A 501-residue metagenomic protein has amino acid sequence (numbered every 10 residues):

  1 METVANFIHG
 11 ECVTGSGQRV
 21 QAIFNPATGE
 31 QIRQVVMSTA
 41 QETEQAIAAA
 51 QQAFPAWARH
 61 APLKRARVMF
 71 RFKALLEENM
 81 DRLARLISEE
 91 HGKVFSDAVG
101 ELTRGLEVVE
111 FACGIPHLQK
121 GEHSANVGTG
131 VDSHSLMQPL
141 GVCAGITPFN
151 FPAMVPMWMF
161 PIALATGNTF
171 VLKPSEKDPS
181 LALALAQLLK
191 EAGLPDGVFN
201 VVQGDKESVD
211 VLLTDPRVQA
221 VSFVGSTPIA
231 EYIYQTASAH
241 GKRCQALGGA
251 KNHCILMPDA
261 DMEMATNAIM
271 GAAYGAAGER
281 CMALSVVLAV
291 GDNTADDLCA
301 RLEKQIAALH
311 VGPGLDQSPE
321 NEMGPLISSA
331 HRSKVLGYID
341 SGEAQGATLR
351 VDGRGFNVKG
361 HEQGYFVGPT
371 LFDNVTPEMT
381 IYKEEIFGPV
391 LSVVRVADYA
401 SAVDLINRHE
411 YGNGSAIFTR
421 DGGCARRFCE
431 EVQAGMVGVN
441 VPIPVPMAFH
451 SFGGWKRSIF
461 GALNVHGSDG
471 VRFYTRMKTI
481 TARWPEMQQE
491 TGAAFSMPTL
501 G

Functional and structural regions predicted by a protein language model:
M1-T28, R354: Hydrophobic face of amphipathic alpha-helices that form TPR/SEL1-like repeat modules and related alpha-solenoid
T28-Q34, V218, I255, A307-H310 (+2 more regions): Conserved C-terminal structural/oligomerization subdomain of aldehyde/semialdehyde dehydrogenase
G29, R65, I87, V109 (+9 more regions): Residue-level signal for inorganic ion chemistry
E30-Q119, G130: Glycine-rich loop-to-alpha-helix module at the N-terminal edge of alpha/beta enzyme cores
Q31-S38, A53-R59, G145, C254-M257 (+5 more regions): Short, well-ordered beta-strand elements within core beta-sheets of diverse protein domains
F54, A58, K73-M80, A84 (+18 more regions): Structural signal for hydrophobic packing residues in well-ordered secondary-structure cores of soluble enzyme domains
G121-T266, R301-E303, E320, V396 (+1 more regions): Rossmann-like NAD(P) dinucleotide-binding subdomain of oxidoreductase/dehydrogenase enzymes
P228-T376, V439, M487-E490, F495-G501: ALDH superfamily catalytic-core signature
